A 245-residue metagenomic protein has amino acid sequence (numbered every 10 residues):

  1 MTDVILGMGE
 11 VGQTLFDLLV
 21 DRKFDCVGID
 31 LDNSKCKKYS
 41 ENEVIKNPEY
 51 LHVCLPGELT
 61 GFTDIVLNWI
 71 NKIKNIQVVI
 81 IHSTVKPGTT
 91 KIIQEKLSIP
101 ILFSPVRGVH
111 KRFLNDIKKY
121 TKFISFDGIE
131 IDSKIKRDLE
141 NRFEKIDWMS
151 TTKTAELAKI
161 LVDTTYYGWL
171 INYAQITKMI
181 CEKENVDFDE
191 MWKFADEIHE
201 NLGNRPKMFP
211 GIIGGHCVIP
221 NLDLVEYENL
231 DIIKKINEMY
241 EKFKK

Functional and structural regions predicted by a protein language model:
M1, K23, N47-P48, K74-Q77 (+2 more regions): A general structural motif
M1-K46: NAD(P)+-binding Rossmann beta1-loop-alpha1 motif at the extreme N-terminus of oxidoreductases
I29-L31, E41-V44, L102-V106, M149-K153 (+2 more regions): Conserved beta-strand termini and adjacent loop/short-helix elements that scaffold enzyme active sites in alpha/beta
D32, Y39-V78: Rossmann-like NAD(P)-binding element
L55, I81-A155, V225: Rossmann-fold dinucleotide-binding core
K153-L157, G168, N172-K245: Interdomain hinge/lid region at the active-site interface of Rossmann-like NAD(P)-dependent oxidoreductases
